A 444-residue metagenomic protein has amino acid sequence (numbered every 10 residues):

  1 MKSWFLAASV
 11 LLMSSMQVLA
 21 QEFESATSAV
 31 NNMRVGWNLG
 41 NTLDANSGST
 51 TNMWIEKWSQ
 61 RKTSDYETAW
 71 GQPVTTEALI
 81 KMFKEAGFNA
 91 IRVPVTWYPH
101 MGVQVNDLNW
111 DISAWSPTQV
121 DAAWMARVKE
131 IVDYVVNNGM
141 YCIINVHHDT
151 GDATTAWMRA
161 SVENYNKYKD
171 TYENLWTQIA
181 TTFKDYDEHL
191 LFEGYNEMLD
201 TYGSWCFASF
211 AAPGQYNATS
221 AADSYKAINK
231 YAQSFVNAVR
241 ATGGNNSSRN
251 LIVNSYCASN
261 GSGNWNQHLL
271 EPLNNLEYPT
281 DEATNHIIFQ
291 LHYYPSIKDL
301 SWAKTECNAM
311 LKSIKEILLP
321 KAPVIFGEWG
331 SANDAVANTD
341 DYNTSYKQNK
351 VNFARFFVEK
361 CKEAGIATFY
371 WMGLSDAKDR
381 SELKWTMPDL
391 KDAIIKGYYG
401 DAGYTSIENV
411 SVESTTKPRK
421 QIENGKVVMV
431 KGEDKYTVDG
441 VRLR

Functional and structural regions predicted by a protein language model:
M1-Q21: Bacterial Sec-dependent N-terminal signal peptides
L19, E408-R444: C-terminal outer-membrane/trafficking sorting elements
E24-G261, W265: Active-site mouth of glycoside hydrolases
R34-G36, H286-I288, K426: A residue-level signal for beta-strand positions that form part of recognition/binding surfaces within mature
K62-S64, Q72, N174-T177, T181-H189 (+3 more regions): Extracellular glycoside hydrolase catalytic/binding regions
M101-G102, A153, K298, A335-V336 (+1 more regions): A short acidic, helix-capping loop that chelates divalent metal ions and anchors anionic groups
F369-K378: Acidic carboxylate-rich catalytic motifs and surrounding loops in phosphoryl-/glycosyl-chemistry enzymes
S381-N409: A recurrent domain-boundary module in secreted/ectodomain proteins
